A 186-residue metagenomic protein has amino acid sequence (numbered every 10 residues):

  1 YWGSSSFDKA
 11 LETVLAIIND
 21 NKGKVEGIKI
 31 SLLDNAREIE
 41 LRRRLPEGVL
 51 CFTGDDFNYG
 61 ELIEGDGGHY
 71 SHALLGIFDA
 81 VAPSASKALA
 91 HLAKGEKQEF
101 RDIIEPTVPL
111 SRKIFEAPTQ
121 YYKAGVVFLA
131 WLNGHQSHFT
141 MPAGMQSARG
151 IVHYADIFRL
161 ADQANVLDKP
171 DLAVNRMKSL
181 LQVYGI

Functional and structural regions predicted by a protein language model:
Y1-Y122: Catalytic alpha/beta core domains of metabolic enzymes, predominantly
A82-I186: C-terminal alpha-helical cap/extension of soluble enzyme domains
